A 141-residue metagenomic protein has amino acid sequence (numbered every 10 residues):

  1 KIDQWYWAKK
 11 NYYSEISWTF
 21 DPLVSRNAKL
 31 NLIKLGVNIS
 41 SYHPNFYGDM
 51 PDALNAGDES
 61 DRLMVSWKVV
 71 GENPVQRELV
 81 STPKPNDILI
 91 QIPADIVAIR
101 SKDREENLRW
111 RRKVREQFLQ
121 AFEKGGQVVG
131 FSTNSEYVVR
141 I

Functional and structural regions predicted by a protein language model:
N11-Y13, V24, K29-I141: Intrinsically disordered, low-complexity, positively biased terminal segments
I16-F20: Conserved hydrophobic beta-strand within the GNAT/NAT acetyltransferase core sheet that lines the active-site cleft
